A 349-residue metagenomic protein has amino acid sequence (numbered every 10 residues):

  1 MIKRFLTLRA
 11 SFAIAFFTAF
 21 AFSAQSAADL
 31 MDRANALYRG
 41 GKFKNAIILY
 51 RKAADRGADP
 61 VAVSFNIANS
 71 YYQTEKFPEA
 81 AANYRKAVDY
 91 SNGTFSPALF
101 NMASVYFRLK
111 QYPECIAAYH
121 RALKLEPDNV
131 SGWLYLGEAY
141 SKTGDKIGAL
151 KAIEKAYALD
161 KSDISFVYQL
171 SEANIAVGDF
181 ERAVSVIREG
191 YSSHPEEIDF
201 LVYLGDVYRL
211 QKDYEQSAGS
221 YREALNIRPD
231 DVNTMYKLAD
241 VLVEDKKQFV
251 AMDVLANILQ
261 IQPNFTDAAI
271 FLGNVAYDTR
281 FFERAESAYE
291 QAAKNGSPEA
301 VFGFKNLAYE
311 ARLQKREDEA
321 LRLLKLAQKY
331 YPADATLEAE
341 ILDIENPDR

Functional and structural regions predicted by a protein language model:
R39-G40, Q73-T74, R108-L109, K142-T143 (+6 more regions): Register position in tetratricopeptide repeats
K52-A53, K86-V88, R121-A122, K155-A156 (+5 more regions): Canonical positions in the second alpha-helix
R56, Y90-S91, L125, L159 (+5 more regions): Structural marker of alpha-solenoid helical repeat scaffolds
P60, T94-F95, N129, D163 (+5 more regions): Residue-level recognition of tetratricopeptide repeat
V63, A98, G132, F166 (+5 more regions): TPR alpha-solenoid repeat register
N66, Q73, F100-N101, Y135 (+6 more regions): Canonical tetratricopeptide repeat
